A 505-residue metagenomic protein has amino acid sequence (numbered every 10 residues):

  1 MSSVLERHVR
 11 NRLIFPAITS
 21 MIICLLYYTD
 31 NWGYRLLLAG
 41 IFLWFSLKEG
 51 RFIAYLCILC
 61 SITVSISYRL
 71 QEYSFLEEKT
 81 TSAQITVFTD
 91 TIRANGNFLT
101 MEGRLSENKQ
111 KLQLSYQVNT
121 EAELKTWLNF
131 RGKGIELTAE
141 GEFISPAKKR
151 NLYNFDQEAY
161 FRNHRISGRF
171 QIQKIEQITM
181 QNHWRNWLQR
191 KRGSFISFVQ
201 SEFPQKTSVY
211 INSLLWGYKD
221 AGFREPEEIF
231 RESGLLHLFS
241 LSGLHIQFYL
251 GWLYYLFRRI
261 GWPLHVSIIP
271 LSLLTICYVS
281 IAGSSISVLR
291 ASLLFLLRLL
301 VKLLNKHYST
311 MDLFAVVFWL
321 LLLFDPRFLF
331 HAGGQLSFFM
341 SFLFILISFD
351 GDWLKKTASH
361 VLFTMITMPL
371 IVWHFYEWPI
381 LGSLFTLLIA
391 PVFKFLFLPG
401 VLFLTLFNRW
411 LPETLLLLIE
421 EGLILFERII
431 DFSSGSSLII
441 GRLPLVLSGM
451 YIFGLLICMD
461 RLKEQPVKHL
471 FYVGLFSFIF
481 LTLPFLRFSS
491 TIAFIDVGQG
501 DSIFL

Functional and structural regions predicted by a protein language model:
M1-E77, R290, L447, L462 (+1 more regions): N-terminal leader/targeting segments
S2-L5, V64-H237: Membrane-interface helix/helix-cap signal primarily in integral membrane proteins
S2-P16, D30, R69, N95-N97 (+1 more regions): C-terminal regulatory/interaction regions
T19, D30-N31, F42, K48-L56 (+2 more regions): Hydrophobic alpha-helical transmembrane segments in multi-pass membrane proteins
I85, G141, L214, S242 (+7 more regions): Divalent metal-coordination and catalytic microenvironments
G132-K133, A332, Q499: Short, flexible surface segments
F344-L443: Alpha-helical transmembrane segments of multi-pass integral membrane proteins
F488-L505: Conserved beta-strand hairpin/beta-sheet module of binuclear metal-dependent hydrolase folds, prominently
